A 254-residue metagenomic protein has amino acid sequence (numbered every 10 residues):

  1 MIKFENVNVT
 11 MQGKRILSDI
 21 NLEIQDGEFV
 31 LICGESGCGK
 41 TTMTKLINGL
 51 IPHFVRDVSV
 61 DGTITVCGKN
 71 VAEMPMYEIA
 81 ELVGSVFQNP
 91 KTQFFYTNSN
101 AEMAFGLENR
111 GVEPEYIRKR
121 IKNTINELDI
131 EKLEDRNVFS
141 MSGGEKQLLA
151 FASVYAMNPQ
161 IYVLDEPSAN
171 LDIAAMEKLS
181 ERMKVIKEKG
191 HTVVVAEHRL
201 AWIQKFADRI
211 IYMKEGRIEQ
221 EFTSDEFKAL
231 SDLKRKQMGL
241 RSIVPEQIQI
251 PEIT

Functional and structural regions predicted by a protein language model:
R56-K69: Conserved ABC transporter NBD signature motif
E115-L133: Conserved ABC ATPase "signature" region
N137-M141, E145: Conserved ABC ATPase signature
F151: Hydrophobic anchor residue at the start of the ABC signature
Y162-D165: Catalytic Walker B motif of ABC-type/P-loop ATPase nucleotide-binding domains
E197-H198: H-loop/switch region of ABC-family ATPase nucleotide-binding domains
